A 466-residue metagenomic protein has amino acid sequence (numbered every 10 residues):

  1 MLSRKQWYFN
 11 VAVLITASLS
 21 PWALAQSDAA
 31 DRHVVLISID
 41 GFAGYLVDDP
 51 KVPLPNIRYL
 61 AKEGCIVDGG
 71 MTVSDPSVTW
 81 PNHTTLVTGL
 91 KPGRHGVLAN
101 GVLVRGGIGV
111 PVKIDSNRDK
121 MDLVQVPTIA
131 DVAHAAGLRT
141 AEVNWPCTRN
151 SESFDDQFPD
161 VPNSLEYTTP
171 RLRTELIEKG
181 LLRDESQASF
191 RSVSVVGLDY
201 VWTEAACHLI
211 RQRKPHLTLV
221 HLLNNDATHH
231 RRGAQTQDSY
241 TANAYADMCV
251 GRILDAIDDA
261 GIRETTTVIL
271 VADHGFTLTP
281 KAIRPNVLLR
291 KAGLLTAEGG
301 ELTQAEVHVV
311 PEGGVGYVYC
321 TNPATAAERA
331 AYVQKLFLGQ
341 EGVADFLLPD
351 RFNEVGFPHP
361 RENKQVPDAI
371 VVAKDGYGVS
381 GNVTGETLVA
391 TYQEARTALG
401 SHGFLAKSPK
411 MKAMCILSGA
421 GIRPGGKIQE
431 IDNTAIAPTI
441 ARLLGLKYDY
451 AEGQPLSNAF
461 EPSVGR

Functional and structural regions predicted by a protein language model:
M1-A12: Bacterial N-terminal signal peptides that target proteins for export
S20-P21: N-terminal signal peptide c-region/cleavage motif recognized by signal peptidases
V34-S38, Y45, V67-G70, T85-V87 (+7 more regions): Structural recognition of the beta-strand scaffold that forms the well-ordered cores of secreted hydrolase catalytic
Y45-R94, R139-A141: Short, structured active-site-proximal loop/turn typified by the sulfatase FGly-forming signature C/S-X-P-X-R
N56, Y245-L289, I440: Metal-dependent active-site segment of extracytoplasmic phospho-/sulfohydrolases and closely related
K91-G233, L338, S380: His/Asp/Glu-rich, glycine-adjacent segments that coordinate divalent cations and/or stabilize oxyanion chemistry on
V126, Q304-T439: Active-site neighborhoods of enzymes that stabilize oxyanions during catalysis
